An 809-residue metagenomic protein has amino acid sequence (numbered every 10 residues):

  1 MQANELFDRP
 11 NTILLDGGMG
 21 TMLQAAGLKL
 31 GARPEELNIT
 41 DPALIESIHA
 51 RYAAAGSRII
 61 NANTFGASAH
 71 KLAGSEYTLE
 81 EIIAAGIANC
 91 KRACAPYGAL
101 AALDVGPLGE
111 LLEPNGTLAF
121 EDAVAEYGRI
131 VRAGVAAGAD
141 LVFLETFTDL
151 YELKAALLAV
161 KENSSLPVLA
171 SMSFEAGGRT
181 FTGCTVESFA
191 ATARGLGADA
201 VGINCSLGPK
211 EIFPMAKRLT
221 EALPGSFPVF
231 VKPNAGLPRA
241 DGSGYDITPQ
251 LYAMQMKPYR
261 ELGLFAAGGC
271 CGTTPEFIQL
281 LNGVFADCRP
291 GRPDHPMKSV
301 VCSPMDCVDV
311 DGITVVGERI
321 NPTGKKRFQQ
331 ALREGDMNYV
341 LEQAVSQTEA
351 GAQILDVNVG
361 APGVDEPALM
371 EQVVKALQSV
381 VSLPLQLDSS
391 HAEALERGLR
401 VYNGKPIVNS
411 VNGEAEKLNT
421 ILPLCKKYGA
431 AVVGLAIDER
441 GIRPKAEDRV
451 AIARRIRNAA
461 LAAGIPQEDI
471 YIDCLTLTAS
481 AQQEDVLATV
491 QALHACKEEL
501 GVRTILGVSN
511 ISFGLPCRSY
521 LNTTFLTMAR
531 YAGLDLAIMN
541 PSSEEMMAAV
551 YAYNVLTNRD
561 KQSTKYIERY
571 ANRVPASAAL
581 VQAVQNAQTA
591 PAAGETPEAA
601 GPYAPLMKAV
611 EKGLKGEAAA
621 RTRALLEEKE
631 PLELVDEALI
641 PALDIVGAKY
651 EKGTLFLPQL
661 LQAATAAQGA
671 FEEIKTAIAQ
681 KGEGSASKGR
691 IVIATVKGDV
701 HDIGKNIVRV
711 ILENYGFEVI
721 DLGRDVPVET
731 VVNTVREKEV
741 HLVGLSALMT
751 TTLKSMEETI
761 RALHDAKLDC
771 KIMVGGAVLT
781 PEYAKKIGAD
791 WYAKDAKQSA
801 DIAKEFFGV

Functional and structural regions predicted by a protein language model:
M1-D473, L477-V809: Domain-level signal for soluble alpha/beta catalytic cores
